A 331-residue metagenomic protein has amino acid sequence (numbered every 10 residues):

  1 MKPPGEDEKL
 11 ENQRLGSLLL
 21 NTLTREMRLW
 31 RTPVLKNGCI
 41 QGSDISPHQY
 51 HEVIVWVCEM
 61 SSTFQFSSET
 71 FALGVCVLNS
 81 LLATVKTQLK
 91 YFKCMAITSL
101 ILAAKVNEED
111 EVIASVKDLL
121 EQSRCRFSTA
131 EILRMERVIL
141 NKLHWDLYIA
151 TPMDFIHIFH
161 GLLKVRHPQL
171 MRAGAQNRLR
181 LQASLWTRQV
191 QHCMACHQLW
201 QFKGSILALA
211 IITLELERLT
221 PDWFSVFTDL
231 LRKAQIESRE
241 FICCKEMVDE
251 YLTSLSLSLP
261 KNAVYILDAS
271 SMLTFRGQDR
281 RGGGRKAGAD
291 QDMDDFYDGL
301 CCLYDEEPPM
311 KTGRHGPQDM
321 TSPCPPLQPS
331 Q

Functional and structural regions predicted by a protein language model:
M1-I97, I101-Q331: Acidic, serine/threonine-rich low-complexity regulatory regions at protein termini of eukaryotic cell-cycle
